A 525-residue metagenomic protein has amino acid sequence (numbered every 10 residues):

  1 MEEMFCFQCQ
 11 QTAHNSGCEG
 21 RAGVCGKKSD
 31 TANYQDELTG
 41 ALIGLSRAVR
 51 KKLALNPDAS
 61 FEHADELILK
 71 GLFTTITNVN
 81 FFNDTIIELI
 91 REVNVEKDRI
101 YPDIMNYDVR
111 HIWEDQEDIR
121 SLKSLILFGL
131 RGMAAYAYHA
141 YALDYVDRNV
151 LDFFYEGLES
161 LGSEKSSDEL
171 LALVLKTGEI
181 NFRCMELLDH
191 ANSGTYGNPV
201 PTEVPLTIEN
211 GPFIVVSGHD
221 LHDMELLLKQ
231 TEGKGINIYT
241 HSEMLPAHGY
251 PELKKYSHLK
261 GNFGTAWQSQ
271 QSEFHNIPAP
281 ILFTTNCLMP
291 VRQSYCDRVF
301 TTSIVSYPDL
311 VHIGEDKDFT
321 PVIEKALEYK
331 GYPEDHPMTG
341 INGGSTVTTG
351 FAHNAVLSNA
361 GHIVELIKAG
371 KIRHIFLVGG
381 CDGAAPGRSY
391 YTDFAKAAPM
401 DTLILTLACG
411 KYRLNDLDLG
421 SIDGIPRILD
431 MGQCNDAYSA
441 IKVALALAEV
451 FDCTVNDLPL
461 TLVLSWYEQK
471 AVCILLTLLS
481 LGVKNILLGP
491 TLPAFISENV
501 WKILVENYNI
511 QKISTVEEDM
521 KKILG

Functional and structural regions predicted by a protein language model:
E2-T31, Q35-D36, I43-R47, K176-G525: Anaerobic metallocofactor- and corrinoid-dependent redox/one-carbon enzyme cores, especially those from methanogenesis
L42-T195: Electropositive, gly/pro-rich neighborhoods at or near active sites that engage anionic ligands
